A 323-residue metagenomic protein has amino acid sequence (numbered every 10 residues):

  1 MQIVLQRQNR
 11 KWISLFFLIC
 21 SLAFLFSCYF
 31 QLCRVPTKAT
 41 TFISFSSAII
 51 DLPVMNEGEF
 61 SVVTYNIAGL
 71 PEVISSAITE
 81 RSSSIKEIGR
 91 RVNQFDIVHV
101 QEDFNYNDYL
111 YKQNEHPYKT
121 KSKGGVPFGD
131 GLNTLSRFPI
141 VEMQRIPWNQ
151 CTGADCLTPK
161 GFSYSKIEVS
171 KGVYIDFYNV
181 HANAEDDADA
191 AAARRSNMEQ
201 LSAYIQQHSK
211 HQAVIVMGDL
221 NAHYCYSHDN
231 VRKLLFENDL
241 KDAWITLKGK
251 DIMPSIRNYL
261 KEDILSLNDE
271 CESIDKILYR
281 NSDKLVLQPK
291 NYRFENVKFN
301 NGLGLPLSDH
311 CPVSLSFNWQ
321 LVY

Functional and structural regions predicted by a protein language model:
M1-Q113, G129, W319-Y323: N-terminal, active-site-proximal structural segment of metallo-dependent hydrolase catalytic domains
Q2-D51, Q206-V214, A222-Y323: Metal-dependent phosphoester-hydrolase catalytic domains
F24-S27, Q31-M55, I97-A182, Y292-F294: Structured beta-strand-rich core segments of catalytic domains in phosphoester-bond hydrolases
F60-I67, E87-D108, L135, S165 (+5 more regions): Active-site beta-strand/loop signature of hydrolases that rely on acidic residues for catalysis
T64-K86, W148-L157, N183-A193: Acidic/histidine-rich helix-loop elements that form or flank divalent-metal/phosphate-binding sites at the catalytic
G69-E72, N105-D108, P127, A184-D187 (+4 more regions): Active-site environment of divalent metal-dependent phosphoester hydrolases
G69-S76, V100, Q144, D251-P254 (+1 more regions): Short, solvent-exposed loop/turn elements at domain surfaces
A191-A203: Active-site beta-loop-alpha substructure in enzyme catalytic cores, prototypically the cysteine-centered nucleophile
